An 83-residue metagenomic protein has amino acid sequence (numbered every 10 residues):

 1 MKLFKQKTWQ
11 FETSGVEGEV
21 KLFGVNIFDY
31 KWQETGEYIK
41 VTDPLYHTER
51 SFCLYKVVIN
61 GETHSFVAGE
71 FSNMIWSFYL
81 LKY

Functional and structural regions predicted by a protein language model:
M1-G24: N-terminal trafficking/processing presequences and adjacent post-cleavage segments of proteins routed to secretion
K21-L81: Acidic, low-complexity, intrinsically disordered interaction modules
